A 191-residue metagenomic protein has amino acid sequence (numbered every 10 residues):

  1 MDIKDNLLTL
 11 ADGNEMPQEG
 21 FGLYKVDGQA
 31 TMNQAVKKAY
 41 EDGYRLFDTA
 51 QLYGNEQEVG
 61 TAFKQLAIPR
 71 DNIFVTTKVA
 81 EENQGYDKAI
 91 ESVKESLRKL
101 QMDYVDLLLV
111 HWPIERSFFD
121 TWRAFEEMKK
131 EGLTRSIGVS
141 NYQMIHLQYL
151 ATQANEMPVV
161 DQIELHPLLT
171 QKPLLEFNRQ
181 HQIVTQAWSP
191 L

Functional and structural regions predicted by a protein language model:
M1-I73: N-terminal binding-site loop/beta-alpha segment at the start of enzyme catalytic domains that lines or forms
D5, V36, E56, G60-F63 (+4 more regions): Generic structural signal for well-ordered alpha-helices, preferentially at hydrophobic/aromatic core positions
F21, F47, V59, V75 (+8 more regions): Conserved, mostly hydrophobic/aromatic
V26-A30, T49-E58, E82-D87, P113-S117 (+1 more regions): Acidic-and-aromatic substrate-binding clefts and catalytic sites of carbohydrate-active enzymes
D27-Y40, Q84-L100, D120, I145-Y149 (+1 more regions): Short, acidic/polar
R70-N83, Y104-P113, N141: A short, structured active-site edge motif that brings together acidic residues
A89-V110, E127-E131, I183: CE4/NodB-like, metal-dependent polysaccharide N-deacetylase domain that modifies extracellular/periplasmic N-acetylated
P113-L191: Beta/alpha (TIM)-barrel catalytic core signal, keyed to glycine-rich beta->alpha loops juxtaposed to Asp/Glu that bind
